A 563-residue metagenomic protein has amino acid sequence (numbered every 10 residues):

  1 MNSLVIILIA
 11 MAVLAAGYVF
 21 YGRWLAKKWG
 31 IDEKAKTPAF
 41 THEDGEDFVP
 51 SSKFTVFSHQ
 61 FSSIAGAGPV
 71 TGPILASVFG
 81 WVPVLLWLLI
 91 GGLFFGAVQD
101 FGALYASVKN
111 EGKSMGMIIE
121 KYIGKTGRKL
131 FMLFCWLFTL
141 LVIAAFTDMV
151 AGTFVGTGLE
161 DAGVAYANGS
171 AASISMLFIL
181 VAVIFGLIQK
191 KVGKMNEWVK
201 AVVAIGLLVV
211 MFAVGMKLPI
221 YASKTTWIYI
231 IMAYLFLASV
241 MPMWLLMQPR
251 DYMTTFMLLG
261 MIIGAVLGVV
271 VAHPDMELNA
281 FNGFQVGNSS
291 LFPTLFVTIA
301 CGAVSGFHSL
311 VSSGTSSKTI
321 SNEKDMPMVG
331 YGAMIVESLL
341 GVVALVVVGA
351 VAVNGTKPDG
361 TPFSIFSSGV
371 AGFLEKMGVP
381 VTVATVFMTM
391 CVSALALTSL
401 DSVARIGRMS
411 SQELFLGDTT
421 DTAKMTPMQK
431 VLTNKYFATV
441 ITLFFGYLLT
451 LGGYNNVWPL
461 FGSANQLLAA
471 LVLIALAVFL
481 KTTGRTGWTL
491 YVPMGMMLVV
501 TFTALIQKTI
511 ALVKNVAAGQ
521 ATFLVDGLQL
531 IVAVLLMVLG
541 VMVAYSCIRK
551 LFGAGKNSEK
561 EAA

Functional and structural regions predicted by a protein language model:
N2-V19, A76-S107, G116, S170-A182 (+2 more regions): Extracellular loop-to-transmembrane helix junctions
A16-V70, T255, T319, A563: Membrane-interface "cap" regions at the ends of multi-pass membrane proteins
R23-V49, L75, L85, L89 (+6 more regions): Flexible loop linkers connecting adjacent transmembrane helices in multi-pass alpha-helical membrane transporters
V49-N110, K121-K125, V142-G158, D325-G355 (+1 more regions): Membrane-interface helix-loop-helix modules in multi-pass membrane proteins
A67-I74, G91-Q99, A103, S107-E111 (+5 more regions): Membrane-helix boundary/coupling elements in multi-pass transport proteins
K125-L140, G332-L339, A384, E413-L451: Loop-to-transmembrane helix boundary motifs in multi-pass membrane proteins
G186-K191, G206-Y229, L237-S239, W244 (+4 more regions): Hydrophobic alpha-helical segments and their helix-loop junctions in multi-pass secondary transporters
V269-G283, I335-G369, S402: Extracellular/periplasmic helix-exit of transmembrane alpha-helices
